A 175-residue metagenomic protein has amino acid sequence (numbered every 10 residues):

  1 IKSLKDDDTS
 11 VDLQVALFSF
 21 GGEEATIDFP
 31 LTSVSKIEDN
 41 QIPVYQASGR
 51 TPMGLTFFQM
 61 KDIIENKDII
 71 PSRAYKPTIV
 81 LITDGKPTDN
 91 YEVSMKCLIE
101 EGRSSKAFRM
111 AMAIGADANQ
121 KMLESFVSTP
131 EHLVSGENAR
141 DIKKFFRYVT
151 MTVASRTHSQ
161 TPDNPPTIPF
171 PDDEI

Functional and structural regions predicted by a protein language model:
I1-F29, T78-I82, I114: Von Willebrand factor
K2-T9, E65-A74, E100-E101: Surface-exposed acidic, glycine-flexible loop patches that form ligand/cofactor-binding and adhesion interfaces
L17, R109-A111, E131-S135: Conserved beta-strand scaffold positions in the cores of enzyme catalytic domains, especially in NTP/NDP-utilizing
A25, K36-Y75, M110-K121, R140-Y148: Von Willebrand factor
D28-I37, E124-F126: Short, flexible, mixed-charge acidic loops at enzyme active sites
G85-F126: VWA/integrin I-like adhesion module and closely mimicked acidic/polar interface patches used
A116-P165, E174-I175: Von Willebrand factor A/integrin I-like adhesion domains
